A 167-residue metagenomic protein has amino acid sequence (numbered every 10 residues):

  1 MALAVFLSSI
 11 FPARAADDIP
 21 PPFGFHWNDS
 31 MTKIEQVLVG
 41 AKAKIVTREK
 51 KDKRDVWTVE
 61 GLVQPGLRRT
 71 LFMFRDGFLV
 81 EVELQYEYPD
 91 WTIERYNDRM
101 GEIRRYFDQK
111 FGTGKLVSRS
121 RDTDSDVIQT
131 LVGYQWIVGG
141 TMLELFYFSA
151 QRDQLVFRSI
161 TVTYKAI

Functional and structural regions predicted by a protein language model:
M1-S9: Bacterial N-terminal signal peptides
S9, D17-I19, L62: Compositionally biased, intrinsically disordered/low-complexity regions enriched for serine, proline and threonine
A15-R54, Y86-I167: Non-cytosolic coordination micro-motifs
W57-I103: Mid-chain, structured segments of secreted extracytoplasmic proteins
